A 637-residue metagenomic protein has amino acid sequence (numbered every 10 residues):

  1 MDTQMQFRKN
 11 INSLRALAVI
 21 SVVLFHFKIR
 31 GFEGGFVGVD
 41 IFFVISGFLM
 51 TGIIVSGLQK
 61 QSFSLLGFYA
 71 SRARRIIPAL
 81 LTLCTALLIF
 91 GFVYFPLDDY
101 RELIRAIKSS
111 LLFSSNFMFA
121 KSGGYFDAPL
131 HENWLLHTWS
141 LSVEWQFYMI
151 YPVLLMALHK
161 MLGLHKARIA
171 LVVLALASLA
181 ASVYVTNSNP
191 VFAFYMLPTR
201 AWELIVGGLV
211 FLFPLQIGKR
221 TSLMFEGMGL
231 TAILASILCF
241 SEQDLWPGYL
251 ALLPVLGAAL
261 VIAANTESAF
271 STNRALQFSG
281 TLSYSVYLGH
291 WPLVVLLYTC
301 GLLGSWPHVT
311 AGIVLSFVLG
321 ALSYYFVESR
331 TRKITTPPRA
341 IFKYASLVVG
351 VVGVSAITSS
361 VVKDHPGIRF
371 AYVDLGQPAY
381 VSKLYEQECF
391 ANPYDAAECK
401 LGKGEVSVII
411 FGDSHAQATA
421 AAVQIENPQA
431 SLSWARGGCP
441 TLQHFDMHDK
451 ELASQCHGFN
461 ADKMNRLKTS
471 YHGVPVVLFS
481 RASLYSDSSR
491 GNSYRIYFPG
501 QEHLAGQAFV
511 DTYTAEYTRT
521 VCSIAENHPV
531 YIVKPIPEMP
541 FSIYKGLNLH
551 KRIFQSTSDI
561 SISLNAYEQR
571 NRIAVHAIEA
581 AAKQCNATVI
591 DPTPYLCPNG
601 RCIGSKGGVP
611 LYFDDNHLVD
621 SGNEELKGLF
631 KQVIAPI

Functional and structural regions predicted by a protein language model:
D2-P337, V352: Membrane-interface helix/loop caps of multi-pass membrane proteins
E242, L302-P307, F317-A321, Y325 (+1 more regions): Extracellular/periplasmic envelope-modification machinery, especially enzymes that add or remove acyl/ester groups on
